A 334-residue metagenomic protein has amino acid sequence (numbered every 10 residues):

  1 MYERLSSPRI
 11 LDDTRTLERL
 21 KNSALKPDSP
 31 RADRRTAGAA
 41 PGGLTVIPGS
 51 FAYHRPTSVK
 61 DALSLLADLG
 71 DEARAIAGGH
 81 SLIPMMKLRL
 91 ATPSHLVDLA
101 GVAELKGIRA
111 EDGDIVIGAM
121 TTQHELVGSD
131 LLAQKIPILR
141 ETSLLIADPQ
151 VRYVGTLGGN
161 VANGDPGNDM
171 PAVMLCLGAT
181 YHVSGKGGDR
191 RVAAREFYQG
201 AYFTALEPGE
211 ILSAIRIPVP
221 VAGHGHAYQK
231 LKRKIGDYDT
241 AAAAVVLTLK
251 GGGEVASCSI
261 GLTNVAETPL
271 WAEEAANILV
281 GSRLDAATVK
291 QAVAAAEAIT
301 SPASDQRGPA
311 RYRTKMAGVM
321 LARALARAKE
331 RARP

Functional and structural regions predicted by a protein language model:
Y2-K21, D28-P334: C-terminal structural segment of proteins
